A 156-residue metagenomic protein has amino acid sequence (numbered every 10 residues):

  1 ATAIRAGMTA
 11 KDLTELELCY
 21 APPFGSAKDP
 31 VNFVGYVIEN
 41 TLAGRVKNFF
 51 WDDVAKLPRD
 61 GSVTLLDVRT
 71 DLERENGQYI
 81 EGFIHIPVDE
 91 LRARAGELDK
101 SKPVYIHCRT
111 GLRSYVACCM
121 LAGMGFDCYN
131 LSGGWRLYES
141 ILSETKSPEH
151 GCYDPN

Functional and structural regions predicted by a protein language model:
A1-L13: C-terminal catalytic lobe of FAD-dependent flavoproteins
K11-P22, S26-A55, R59-V63, D71-Y105 (+1 more regions): Rhodanese-like catalytic fold shared by cysteine-dependent sulfurtransferases and DSP/PTP-type phosphatases
